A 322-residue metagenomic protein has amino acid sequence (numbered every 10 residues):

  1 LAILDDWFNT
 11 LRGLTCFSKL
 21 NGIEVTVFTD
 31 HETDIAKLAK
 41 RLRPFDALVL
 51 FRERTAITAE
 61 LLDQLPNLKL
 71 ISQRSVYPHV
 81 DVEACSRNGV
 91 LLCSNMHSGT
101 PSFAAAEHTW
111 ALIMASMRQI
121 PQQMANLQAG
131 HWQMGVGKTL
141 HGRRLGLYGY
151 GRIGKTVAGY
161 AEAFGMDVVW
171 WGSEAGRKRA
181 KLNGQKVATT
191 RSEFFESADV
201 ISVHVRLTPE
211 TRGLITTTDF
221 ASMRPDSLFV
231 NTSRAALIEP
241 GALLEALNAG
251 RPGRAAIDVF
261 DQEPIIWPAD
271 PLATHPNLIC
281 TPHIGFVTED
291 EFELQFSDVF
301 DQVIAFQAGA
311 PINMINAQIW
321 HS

Functional and structural regions predicted by a protein language model:
L1-A47, F51-R52, G165, V169 (+2 more regions): N-terminal glycine-/charge-rich "phosphate-binding" loop or analogous flexible N-terminal tail
R43, A56-L61, E174-P271: Rossmann-like adenosine-cofactor binding region
F45-M124, K138: Phosphate/diphosphate ligand-binding glycine-rich loop within oxidoreductases
L68, H141-R144, T217, D226: Phosphate-coordination loops involved in phosphoryl transfer and adenosine-cofactor binding
C93, D226-S322: Rossmann-like dinucleotide-binding domain for NAD(H)/NADP(H)
A106-A125, G159-M166, F296-A310: Oxidoreductase and adenylate-handling cofactor-binding alpha/beta cores
Q123-T156: Glycine-rich NAD(P)-binding loop of Rossmann-like domains
